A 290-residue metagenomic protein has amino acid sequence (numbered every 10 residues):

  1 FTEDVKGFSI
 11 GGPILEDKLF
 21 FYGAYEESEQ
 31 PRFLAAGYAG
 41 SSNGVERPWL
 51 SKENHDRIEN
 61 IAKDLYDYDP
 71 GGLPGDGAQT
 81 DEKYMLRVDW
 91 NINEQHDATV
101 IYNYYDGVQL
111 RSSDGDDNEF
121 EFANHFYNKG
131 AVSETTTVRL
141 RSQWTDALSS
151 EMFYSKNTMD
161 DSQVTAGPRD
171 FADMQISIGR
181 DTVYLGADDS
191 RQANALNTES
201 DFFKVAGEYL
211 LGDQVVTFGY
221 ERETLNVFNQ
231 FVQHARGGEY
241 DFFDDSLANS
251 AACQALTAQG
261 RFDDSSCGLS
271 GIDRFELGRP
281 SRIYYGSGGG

Functional and structural regions predicted by a protein language model:
F1-V132, W144-D146, T158-D160, D173-S177: Acidic, glycine-rich flexible loop segments
T80, N93-G290: Replace "related TpsB outer-membrane translocases also match" with "some related outer-membrane beta-barrels such as
